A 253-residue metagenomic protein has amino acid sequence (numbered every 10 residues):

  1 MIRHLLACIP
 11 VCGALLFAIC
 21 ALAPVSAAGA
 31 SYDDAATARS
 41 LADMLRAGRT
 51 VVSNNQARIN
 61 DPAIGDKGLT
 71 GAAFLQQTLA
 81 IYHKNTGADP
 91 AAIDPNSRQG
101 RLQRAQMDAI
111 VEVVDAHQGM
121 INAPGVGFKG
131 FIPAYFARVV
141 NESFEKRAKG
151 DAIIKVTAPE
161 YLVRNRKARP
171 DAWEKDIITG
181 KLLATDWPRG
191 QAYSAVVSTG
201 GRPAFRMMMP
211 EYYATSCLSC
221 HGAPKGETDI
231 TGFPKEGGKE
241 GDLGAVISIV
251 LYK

Functional and structural regions predicted by a protein language model:
I2-G13: Bacterial N-terminal signal peptides that target proteins for export
L15-S26: C-terminal segment of classical bacterial N-terminal signal peptides
S26-Y212, G226-K253: Extracytoplasmic c-type cytochrome modules immediately beyond a signal peptide or single-pass transmembrane anchor
Y213-K225: The canonical Cys-X-X-Cys-His
